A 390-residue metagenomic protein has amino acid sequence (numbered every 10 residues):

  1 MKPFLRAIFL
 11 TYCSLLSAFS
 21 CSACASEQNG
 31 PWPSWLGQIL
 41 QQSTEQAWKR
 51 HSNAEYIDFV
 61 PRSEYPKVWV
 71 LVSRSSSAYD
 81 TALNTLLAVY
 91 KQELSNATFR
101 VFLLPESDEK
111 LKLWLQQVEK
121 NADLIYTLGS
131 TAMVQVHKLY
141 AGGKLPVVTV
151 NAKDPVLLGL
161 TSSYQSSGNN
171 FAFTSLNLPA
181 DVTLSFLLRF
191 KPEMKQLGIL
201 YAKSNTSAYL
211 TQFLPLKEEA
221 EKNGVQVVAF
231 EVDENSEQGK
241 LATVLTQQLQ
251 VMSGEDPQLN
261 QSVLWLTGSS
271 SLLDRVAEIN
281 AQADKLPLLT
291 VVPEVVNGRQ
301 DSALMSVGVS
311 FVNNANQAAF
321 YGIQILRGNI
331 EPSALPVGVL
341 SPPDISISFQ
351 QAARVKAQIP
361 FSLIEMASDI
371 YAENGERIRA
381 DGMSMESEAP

Functional and structural regions predicted by a protein language model:
S26-K49, L326-P390: Hinge/cleft segment of the Venus flytrap/periplasmic-binding protein
A47-V60, P155-Y164, N170-Q196, V309-G328: Hydrophobic alpha-helical segments within soluble ligand-binding/sensing domains
L87, K91-K112, N170, E219-T243: Short beta-strand elements in bilobed, periplasmic/extracellular small-molecule ligand-binding domains
E106-L124, Q135, T243-Q261: Short, well-structured alpha-helical segments in soluble
E119-S130, V148-V150, G198-Y201, E255-L272 (+1 more regions): Periplasmic-binding protein-like
P146-L158, E278-D301: Venus flytrap/periplasmic-binding-protein-like
F173-N223, V337-Q351: An alpha-beta-alpha
V296-I347: Flexible loop/turn connectors
